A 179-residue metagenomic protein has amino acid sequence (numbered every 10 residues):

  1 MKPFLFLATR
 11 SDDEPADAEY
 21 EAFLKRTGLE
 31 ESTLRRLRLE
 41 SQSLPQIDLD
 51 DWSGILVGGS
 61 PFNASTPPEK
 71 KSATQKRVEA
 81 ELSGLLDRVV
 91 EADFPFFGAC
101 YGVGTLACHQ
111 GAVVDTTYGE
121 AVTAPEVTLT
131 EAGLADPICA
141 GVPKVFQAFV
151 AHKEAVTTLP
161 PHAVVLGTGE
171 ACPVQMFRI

Functional and structural regions predicted by a protein language model:
M1-F6: Extreme N-terminal starter segment of soluble prokaryotic enzymes
T9, L39, Y101: Cofactor-binding loop segments of dinucleotide-utilizing enzymes, especially the Rossmann-like FAD- and NAD(P)+-binding
S11-E19: Glycine- and acidic-residue-enriched helix-capping/strand-helix junction motifs
E14, A64-T66, A107: Glycine/Thr-rich phosphate-binding loops of Rossmann-like dinucleotide-binding domains
A22-S32: A short, Lys/Arg-enriched amphipathic alpha-helix followed by its capping loop at the start of a domain
S32-F97: Flexible gly/pro-rich beta->alpha loop and the following alpha-helix that scaffold active-site loops
G98, G102, A107: Gly/Ala-rich beta-loop-alpha elbow adjacent to hydrolase catalytic centers
Q110-I179: Pocket-forming structural segment of enzyme catalytic cores
